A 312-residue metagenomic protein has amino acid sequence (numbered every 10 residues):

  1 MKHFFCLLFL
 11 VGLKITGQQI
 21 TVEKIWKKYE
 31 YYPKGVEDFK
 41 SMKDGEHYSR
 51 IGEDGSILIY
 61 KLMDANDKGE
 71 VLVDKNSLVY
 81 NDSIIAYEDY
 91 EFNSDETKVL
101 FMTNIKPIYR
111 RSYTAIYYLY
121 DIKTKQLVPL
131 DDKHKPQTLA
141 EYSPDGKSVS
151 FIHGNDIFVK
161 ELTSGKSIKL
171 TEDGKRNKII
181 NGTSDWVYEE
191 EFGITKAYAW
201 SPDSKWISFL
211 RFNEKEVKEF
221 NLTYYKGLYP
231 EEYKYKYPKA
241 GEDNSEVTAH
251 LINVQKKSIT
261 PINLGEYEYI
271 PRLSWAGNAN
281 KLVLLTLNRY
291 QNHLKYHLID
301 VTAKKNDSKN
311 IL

Functional and structural regions predicted by a protein language model:
M1-T21: Bacterial Sec-dependent N-terminal signal peptides
G17-L312: Beta-propeller folds
